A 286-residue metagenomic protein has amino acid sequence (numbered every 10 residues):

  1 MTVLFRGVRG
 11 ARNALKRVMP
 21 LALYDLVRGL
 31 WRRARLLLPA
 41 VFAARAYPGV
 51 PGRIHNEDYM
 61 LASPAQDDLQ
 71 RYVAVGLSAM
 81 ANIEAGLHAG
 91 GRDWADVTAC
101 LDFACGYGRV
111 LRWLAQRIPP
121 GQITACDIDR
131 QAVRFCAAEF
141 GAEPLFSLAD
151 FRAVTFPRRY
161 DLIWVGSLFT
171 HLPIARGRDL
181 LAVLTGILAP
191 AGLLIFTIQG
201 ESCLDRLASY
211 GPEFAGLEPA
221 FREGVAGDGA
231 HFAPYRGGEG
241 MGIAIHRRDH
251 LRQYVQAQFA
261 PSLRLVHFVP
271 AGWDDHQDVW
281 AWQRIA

Functional and structural regions predicted by a protein language model:
M1-M19: Compositionally biased, charge-rich terminal segments
R9, Y24-A99, G106-T155, I174-D179 (+1 more regions): Class I (Rossmann-like) S-adenosyl-L-methionine-dependent methyltransferase catalytic domain, capturing the SAM-binding
V97, Y160-D161: Local beta-strand N-terminus motif with an aromatic residue
W164: A conserved beta-strand element that flanks and buttresses the S-adenosyl-L-methionine
S167-L168: Short catalytic micro-motifs in class I SAM-dependent methyltransferases
H171: ABC ATPase nucleotide-binding domain "signature" loop
R178-P190: A short glycine-rich, Lys/Arg-flanked "PGG" loop and its adjoining helix->strand segment in the class I
